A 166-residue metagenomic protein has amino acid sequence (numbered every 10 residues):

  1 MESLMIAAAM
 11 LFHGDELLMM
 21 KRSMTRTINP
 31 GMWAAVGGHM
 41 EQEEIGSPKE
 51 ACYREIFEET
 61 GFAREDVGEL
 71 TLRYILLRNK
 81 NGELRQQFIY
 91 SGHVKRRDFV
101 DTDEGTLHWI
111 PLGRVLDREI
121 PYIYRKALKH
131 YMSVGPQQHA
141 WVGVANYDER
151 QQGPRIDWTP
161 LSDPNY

Functional and structural regions predicted by a protein language model:
M1-M19, E41: Conserved N-terminal beta-strand and adjoining loop/helix that marks the start of the Nudix/MutT-like hydrolase domain
L4, F12, P30, A35 (+2 more regions): Short connector loops at helix/strand junctions that flank enzyme active sites, especially segments positioning acidic
D15, L76-F99, R125-G135: Active-site-adjacent beta-strand/loop module that shapes the phosphate/pyrophosphate-binding cleft
L17-F57, R150-Y166: Conserved Nudix-box catalytic region and its N-terminal flanking loop in Nudix hydrolases and closely related
A63-R73: A short coil-to-beta-strand element that immediately follows conserved catalytic motifs
I89-S91, V100-Y131, Q151-S162: NUDIX/MutT-family hydrolases
S133-I156: Short, active-site-adjacent segments that bind or coordinate small-molecule cofactors and metal centers
